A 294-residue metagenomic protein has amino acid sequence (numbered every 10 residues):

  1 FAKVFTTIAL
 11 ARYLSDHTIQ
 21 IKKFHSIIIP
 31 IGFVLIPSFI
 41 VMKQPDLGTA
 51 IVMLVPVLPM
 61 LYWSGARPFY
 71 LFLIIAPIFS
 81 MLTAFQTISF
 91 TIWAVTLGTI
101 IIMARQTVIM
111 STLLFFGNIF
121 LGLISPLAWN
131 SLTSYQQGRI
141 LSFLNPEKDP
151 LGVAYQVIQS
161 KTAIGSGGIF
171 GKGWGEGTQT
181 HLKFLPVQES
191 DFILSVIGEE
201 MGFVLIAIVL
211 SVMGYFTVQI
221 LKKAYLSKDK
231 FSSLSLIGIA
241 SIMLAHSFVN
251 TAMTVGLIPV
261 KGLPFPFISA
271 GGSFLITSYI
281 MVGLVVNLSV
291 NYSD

Functional and structural regions predicted by a protein language model:
F1-L151, E199-V255, I280, L284: Hydrophobic alpha-helical transmembrane segments of multi-pass inner membrane proteins, especially in bacterial systems
P37-Q44, S166-F170, V249, I258-I268: Transmembrane alpha-helix interface/packing and boundary motifs in multi-pass membrane proteins, characterized by
D46-I51, K172-G177, Q188-S190, K261 (+2 more regions): Transmembrane helix boundary and interhelical junction motifs in multipass membrane proteins
S142-S190, M201-L205: TM-adjacent membrane-interface loops and short helices in multi-pass inner/ER membrane proteins
N250-D294: A juxtamembrane structural motif centered on a specific transmembrane helix
